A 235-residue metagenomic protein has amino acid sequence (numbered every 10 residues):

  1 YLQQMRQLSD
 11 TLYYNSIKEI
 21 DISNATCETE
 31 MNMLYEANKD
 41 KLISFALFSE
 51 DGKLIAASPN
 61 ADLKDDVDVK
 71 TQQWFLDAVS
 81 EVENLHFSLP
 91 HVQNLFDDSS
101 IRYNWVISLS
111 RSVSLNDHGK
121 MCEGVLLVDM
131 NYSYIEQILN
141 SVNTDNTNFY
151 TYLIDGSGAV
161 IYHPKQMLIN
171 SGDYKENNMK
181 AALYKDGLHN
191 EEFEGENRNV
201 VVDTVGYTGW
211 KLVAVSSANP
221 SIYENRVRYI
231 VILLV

Functional and structural regions predicted by a protein language model:
Y1-D21: Juxtamembrane extracytoplasmic/periplasmic/luminal helical "stalk" adjacent to the first N-terminal
D10, A46, Y150-Y152: Conserved beta-strand cores of small sensory beta-sandwich domains that regulate signal transduction, primarily PAS/PAC
N15, E36-K41, F45, I55-D129: Extracytoplasmic/periplasmic ligand-binding sensor regions of membrane-associated signaling proteins
I22-T29, N60-F96, H163-E191: Extracytoplasmic/periplasmic sensor domains and loops in membrane signaling proteins
E28-N38, A61, V125-L168: Solvent-exposed, extracytoplasmic
S49-N60, G158-P164, V201-D203: Amphipathic coiled-coil signal-relay and dimerization helices
P90, Y223-V235: Alpha-helical transmembrane segments of membrane proteins, especially the N-terminal anchoring helices and early TM
S108-R111, C122-Y132, E194-R228: Short, hydrophobic beta-strand elements of compact beta-sandwich sensory domains
